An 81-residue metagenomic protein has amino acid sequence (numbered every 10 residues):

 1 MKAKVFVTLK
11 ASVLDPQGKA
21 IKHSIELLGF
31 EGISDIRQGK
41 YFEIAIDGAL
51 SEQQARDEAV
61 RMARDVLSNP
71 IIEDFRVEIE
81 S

Functional and structural regions predicted by a protein language model:
K2-G39, D47, Q54-S81: Long, contiguous binding/interaction regions
